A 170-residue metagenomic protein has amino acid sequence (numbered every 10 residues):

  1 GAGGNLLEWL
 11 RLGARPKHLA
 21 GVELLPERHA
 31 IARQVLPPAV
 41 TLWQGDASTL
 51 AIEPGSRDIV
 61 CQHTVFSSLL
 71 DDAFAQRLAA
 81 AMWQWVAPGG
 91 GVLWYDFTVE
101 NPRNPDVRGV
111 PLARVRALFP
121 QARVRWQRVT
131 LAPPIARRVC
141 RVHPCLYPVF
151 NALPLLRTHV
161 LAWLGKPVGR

Functional and structural regions predicted by a protein language model:
G1-L50: Class I SAM-dependent methyltransferase SAM/SAH-binding core
S48-V60: A short acidic, Gly/Pro-enriched loop at the edge of an enzyme's catalytic core that lines a small-molecule cofactor
T49, S67-S68, V99: Active-site micro-motifs of SAM-dependent methyltransferase domains
D58-A73: A short SAM/SAH-binding and catalytic strip from SAM-dependent methyltransferases
Q76-P88: A short glycine-rich, Lys/Arg-flanked "PGG" loop and its adjoining helix->strand segment in the class I
G89-F97: Conserved beta-strand signature within the Rossmann-like core of class I S-adenosyl-L-methionine
D106-T130: Short alpha-helix
Q127-R170: A C-terminal cap/extension of S-adenosyl-L-methionine-dependent methyltransferases that defines the acceptor-substrate
